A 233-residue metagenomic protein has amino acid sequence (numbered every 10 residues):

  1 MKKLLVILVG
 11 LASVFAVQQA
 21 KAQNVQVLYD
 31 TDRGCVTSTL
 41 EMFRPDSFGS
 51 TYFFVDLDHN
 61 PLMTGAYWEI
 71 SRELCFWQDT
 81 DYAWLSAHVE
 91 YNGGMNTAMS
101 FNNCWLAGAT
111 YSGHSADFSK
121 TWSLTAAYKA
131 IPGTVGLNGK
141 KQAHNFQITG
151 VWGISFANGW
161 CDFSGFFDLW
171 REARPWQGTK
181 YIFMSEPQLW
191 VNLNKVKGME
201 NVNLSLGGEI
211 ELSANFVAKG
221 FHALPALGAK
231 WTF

Functional and structural regions predicted by a protein language model:
M1-A22: Cleavable N-terminal export/targeting peptides
A20-K21, F48-S50, C75-S86, H114-S123 (+2 more regions): Short loop/turn motifs that connect adjacent beta-strands in outer-membrane beta-barrel proteins
A20-P61: Short glycine/proline- and aromatic-enriched beta-strand/turn motifs that initiate or cap beta-hairpins
Y29-R33, L57-P61, V89-M95, A126-P132 (+3 more regions): Transmembrane beta-strands of outer-membrane beta-barrel pores
D32-G34, N60-T64, A98-N103, L137-H144 (+2 more regions): Replace "Gram-negative outer membrane beta-barrel proteins" with "bacterial and organellar outer membrane beta-barrel
L40, W68-I70, A107-A109, I148-W152 (+2 more regions): Membrane-embedded beta-strands of outer-membrane beta-barrel proteins, especially the hydrophobic/small aromatic
I131-G207, E211-N215, W231-F233: Outer-membrane beta-barrel transmembrane domain signature
F221-F233: Outer-membrane beta-barrel "beta-signal"
